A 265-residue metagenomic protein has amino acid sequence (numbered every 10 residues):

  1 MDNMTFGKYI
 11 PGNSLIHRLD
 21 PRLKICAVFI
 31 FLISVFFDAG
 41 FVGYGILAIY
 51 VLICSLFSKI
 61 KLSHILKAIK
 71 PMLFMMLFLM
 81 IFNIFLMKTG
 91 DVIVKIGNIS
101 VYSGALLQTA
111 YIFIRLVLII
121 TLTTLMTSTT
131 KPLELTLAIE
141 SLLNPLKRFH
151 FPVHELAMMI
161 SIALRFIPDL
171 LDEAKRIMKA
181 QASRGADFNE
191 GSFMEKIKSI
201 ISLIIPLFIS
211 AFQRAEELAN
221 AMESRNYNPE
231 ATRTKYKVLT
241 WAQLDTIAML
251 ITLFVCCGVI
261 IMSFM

Functional and structural regions predicted by a protein language model:
M1-F41, I49-S58, S141-N144, R148-F151 (+3 more regions): Transmembrane alpha-helix interface motif
N13, F36, I60-H64, I96 (+4 more regions): Membrane-helix interfacial "entry" motifs
K24-I25, S63-L73, A248: Alpha-helical transmembrane segments and their helix-start/interface "positive-inside/aromatic belt" motifs in integral
G40, Y44, K59-S63, M87-K95 (+2 more regions): Transmembrane helix-loop junctions in multipass membrane proteins, especially transporters and channels
I49-L56, I69-L77: Small-residue-enriched core segments of transmembrane alpha-helices in multipass membrane transport and channel
A68-M76, F113, V117, L207 (+3 more regions): Loop-to-transmembrane-helix entry motif
L73-A186: Juxtamembrane/interface alpha-helical elements of multi-pass membrane proteins
